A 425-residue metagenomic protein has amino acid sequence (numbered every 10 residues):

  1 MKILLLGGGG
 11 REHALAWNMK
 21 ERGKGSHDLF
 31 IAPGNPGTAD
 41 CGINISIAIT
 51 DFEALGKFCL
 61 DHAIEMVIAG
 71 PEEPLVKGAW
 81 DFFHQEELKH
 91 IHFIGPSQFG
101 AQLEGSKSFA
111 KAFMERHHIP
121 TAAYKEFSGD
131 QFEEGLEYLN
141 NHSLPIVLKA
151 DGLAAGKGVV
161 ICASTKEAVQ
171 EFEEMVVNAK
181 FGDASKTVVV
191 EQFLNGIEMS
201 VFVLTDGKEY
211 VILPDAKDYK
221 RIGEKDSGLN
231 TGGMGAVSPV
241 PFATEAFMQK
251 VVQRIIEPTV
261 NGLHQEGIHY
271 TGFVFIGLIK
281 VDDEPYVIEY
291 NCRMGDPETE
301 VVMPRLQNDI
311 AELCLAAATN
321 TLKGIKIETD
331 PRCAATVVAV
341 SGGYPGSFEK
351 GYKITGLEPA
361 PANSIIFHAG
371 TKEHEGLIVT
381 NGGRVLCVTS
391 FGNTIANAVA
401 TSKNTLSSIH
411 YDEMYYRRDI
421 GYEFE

Functional and structural regions predicted by a protein language model:
M1-P96: ATP-binding N-terminal substructure of ATP-dependent carboxylate-amine bond-forming enzymes
R22-G23, G37-T38, R116-H118, L139-H142 (+11 more regions): Solvent-exposed alpha-helices and their adjacent loops that cap or buttress functional pockets in soluble metabolic
N44-D51, K125-D130, C162: Short acidic-hydrophobic, aromatic-tinged amphipathic segments that line or gate anion-handling sites
L88-G158: A conserved helix-loop-beta module that forms one wall/lid of the active-site cleft in ATP-utilizing catalytic domains
G158-T299: Internal nucleotide-binding/catalytic subdomain
V252-V274, N291-N363: Active-site "cap" helix and flanking loop/linker of ATP-utilizing ligase/carboxylase catalytic domains
T371-E375, T380-E425: Generic C-terminus detector
